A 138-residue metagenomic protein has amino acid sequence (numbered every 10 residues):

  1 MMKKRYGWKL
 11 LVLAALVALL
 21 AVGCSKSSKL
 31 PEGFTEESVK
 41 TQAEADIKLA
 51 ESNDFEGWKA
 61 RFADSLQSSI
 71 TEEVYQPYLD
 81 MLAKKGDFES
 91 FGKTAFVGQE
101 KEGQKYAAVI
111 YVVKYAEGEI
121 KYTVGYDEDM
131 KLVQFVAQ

Functional and structural regions predicted by a protein language model:
M1-V22: Sec-dependent bacterial lipoprotein signal peptides
A18, S52, K85-F88, D129: Alpha-helix termination/capping residues and helix-transition junctions
V22, E89-G92, V133: A short, local hydrophobic-aromatic micro-motif
C24-K48: Short, low-complexity N-terminal intrinsically disordered segments enriched in polar/charged residues
A45-D46, A50-G57: Short helix-adjacent coil turns
G57-Y106: Short solvent-exposed beta->alpha transition segments
F96-Q138: Exposed beta-sheet edge and beta->alpha loop/turn motif
